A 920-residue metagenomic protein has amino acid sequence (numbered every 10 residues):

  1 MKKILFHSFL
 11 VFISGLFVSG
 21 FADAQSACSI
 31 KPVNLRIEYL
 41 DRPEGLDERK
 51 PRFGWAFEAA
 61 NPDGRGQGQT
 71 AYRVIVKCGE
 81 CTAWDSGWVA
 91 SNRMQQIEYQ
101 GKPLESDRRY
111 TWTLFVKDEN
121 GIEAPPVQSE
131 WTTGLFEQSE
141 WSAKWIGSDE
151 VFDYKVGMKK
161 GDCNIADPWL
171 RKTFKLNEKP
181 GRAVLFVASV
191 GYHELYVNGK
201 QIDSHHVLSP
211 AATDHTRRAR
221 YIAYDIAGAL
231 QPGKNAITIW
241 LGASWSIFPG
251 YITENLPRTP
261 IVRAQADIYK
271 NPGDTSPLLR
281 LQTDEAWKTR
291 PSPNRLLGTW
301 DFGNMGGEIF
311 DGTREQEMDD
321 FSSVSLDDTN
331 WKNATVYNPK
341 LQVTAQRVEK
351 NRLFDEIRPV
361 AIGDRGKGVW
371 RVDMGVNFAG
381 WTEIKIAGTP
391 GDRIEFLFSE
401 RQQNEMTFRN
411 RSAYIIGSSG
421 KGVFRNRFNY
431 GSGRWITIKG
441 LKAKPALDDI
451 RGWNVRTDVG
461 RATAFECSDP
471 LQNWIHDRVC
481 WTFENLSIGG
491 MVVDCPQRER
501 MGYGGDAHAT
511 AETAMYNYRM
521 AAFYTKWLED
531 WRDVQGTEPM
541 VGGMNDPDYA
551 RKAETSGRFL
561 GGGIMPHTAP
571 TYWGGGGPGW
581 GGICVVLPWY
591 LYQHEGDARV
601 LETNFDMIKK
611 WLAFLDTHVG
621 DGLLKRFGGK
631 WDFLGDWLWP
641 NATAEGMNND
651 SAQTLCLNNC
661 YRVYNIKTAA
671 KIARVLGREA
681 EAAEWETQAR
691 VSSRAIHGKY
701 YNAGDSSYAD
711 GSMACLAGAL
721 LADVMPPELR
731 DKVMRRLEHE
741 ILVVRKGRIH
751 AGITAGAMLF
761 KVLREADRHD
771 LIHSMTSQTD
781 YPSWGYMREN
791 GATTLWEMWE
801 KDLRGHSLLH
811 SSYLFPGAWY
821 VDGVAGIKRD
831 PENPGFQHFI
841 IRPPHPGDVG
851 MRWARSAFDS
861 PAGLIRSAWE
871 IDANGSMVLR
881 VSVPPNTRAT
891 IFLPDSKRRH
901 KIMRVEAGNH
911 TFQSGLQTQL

Functional and structural regions predicted by a protein language model:
M1-I4: Positively charged n-region of N-terminal signal peptides that target proteins for export
S8-S19: Bacterial N-terminal signal peptides
F21-D23: Sec/Tat signal peptide C-region and signal peptidase I cleavage site
S26-Q497, G505-D506, A522-T525, G543-Y549 (+4 more regions): Extracellular/oxidizing-compartment recognition motifs
G191-Y192, A266, S276, Q282-P293 (+8 more regions): Active-site acid/base region of carbohydrate-active enzymes
I237, E308-E315, D319, R498-E499 (+7 more regions): C-terminal capping/lid segments that line or modulate ligand- or cofactor-binding pockets
L256-Q265, K288-D320, Q346, N404 (+2 more regions): Non-catalytic C-terminal accessory modules of carbohydrate-active enzymes
